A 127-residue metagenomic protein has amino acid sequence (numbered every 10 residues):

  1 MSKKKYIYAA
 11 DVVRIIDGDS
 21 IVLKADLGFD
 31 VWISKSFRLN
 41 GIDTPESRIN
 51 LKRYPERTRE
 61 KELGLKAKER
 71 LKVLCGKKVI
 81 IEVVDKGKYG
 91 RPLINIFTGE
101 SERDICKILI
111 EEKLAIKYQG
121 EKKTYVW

Functional and structural regions predicted by a protein language model:
M1-W127: Small beta-barrel nucleic-acid-binding modules, primarily SNase/OB-fold domains and secondarily Tudor-like barrels
